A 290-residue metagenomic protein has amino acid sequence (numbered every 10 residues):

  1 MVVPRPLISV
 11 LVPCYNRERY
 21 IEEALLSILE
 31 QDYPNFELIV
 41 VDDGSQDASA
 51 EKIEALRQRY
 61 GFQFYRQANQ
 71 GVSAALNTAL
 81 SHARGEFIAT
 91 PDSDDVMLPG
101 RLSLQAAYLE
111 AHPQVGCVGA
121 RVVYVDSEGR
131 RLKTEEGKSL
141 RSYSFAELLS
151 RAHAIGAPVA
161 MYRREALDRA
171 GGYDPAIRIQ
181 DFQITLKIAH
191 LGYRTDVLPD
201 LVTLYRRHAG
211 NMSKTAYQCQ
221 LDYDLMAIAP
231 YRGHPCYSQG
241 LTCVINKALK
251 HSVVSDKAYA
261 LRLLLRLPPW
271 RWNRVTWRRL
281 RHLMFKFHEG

Functional and structural regions predicted by a protein language model:
V2, Q183, H190, T195 (+2 more regions): C-terminal subregions of glycosyltransferases and related glycan-biosynthesis enzymes
I8-Y20, A24-L25, Q31, V41: A conserved hydrophobic helix/loop-capping motif in glycosyltransferases and polysaccharide synthases
R19-E22, D47-L56, V96, G100: Acidic helix N-cap motif at the loop->helix transition within catalytic regions of sugar-transfer enzymes
S27, P34, D42-E51, D92: A conserved acidic beta->alpha catalytic loop
Q67-A83, L104: Glycine-rich, basic loop-to-helix element that forms the pyrophosphate-binding segment of sugar-nucleotide handling
I88: Short aromatic/hydrophobic "clamp" motif used to bind/position activated sugar donors
G100-L132: Conserved donor NDP-sugar-binding/catalytic core segment of glycosyltransferases
A120, K138-D224: Conserved nucleotide-sugar donor-binding catalytic segment
